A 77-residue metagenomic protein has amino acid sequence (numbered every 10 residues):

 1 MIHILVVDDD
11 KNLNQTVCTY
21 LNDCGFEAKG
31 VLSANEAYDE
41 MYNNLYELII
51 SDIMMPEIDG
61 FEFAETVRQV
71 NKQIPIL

Functional and structural regions predicted by a protein language model:
M1-H3: Non-catalytic signal-transmission and effector/linker regions of two-component phosphorelay proteins
D8: Conserved acidic carboxylate
K11-K29: Two-component/phosphorelay signaling modules centered on CheY-like receiver
L32-E36, D59-F63: Acidic catalytic/metal-coordinating carboxylates
Y42-Y46, T66-Q73: Conserved phosphotransfer cores of two-component systems
D52: Active-site residues of response regulator receiver
M55: Receiver (REC) domain active-site loop signature in two-component systems and cognate sites in sensor histidine kinases
